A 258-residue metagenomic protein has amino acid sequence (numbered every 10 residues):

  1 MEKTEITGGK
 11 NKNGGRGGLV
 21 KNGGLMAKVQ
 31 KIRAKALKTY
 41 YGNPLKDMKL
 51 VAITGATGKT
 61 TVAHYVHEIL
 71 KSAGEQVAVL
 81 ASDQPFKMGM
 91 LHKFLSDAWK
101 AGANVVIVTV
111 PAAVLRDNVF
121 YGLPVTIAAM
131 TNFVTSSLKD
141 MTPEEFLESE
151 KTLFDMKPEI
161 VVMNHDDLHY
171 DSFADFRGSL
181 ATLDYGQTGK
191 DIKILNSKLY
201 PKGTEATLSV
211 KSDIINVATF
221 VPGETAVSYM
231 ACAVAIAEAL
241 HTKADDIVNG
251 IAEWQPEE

Functional and structural regions predicted by a protein language model:
M1-T54, T61-E75, K93, G189 (+5 more regions): Short, basic phosphate-binding NTP loop
E2-T4, K46-M48, A101, I107 (+1 more regions): Acidic, Mg2+-coordinating active-site environments of NTP-dependent enzymes
I32-A36, M88-G89, I107-A113, T142-F146 (+1 more regions): Short gly/ser/thr-rich secondary-structure transition/capping motifs
T61, Y65, V114-R116, H169-S172 (+1 more regions): Phosphate- and divalent-cation-binding pockets in alpha/beta enzyme and binding domains that engage nucleotide-derived
I69-A73, D97, I236-L240: Active-site catalytic microenvironments for nucleophilic, acid-base chemistry
L70-S72, F120-A129: A glycine- and small-aliphatic-rich helix-loop capping segment at beta-alpha/alpha-beta transitions that lines
E75-K87: Short beta-strand-centered segment that lines the nucleotide-binding/catalytic pocket of NTP-utilizing
M88-F120: Conserved nucleotide-sensing/catalytic segment adjacent to the nucleotide-binding pocket in NTP-handling enzymes
